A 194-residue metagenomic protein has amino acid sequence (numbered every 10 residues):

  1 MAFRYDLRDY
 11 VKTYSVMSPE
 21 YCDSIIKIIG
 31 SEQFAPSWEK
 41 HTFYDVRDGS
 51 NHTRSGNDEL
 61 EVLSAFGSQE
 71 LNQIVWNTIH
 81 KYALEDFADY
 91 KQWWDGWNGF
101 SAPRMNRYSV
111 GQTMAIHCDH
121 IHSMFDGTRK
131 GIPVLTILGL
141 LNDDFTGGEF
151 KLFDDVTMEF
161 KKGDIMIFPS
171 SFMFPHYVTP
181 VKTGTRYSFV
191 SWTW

Functional and structural regions predicted by a protein language model:
M1-I165, M173-W194: Fe(II)/2-oxoglutarate oxygenase catalytic core
